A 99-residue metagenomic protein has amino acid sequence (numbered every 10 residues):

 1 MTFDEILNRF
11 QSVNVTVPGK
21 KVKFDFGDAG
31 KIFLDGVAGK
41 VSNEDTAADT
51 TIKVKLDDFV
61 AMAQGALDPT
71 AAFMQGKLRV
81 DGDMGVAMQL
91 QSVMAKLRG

Functional and structural regions predicted by a protein language model:
M1-G99: Feature captures hydrophobic
